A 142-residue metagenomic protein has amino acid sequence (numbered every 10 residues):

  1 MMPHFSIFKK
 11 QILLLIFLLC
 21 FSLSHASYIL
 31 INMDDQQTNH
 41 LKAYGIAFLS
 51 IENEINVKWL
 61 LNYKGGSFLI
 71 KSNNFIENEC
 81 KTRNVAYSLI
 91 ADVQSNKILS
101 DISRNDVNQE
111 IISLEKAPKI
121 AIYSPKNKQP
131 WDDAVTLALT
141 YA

Functional and structural regions predicted by a protein language model:
M1-F8: N-terminal secretory signal peptides that target proteins for export/translocation
K9-I16: Sec-dependent signal peptide hydrophobic core
F21-S22: N-terminal signal peptide c-region/cleavage motif recognized by signal peptidases
A26-S27: Boundary of Sec targeting at the N-terminus
L30-T38: A short glycine/serine-rich beta->alpha loop
Q37, K42-I46, E52-I55, Y63-S72 (+1 more regions): Aromatic-Pro/Gly-enriched surface loop or interdomain linker that acts as a lid/target-recognition segment
W59: N-terminal carbohydrate-binding/catalytic regions of secreted carbohydrate-active enzymes
I76-L89: Short amphipathic alpha-helices in soluble, non-transmembrane regions that often serve as interface/regulatory elements
